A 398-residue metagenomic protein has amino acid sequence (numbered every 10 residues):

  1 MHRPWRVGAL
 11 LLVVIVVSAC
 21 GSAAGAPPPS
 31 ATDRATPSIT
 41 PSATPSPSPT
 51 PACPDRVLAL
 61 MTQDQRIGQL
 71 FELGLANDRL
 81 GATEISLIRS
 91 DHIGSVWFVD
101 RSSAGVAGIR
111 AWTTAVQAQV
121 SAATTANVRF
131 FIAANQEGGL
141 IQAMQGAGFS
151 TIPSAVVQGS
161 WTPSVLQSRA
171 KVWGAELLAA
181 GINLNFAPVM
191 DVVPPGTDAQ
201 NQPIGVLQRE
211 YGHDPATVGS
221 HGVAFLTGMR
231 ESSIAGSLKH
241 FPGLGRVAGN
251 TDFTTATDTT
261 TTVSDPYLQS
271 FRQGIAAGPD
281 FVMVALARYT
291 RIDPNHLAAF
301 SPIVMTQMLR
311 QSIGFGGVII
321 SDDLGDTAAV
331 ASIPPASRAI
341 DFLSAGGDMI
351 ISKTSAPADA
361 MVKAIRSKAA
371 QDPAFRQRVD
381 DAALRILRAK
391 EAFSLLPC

Functional and structural regions predicted by a protein language model:
M1-A9: Bacterial N-terminal signal peptides that target proteins for export
V16-A19: C-terminal motif of bacterial Sec signal peptides marking the signal peptidase cleavage site
G21-A143: N-terminal hydrophobic targeting/anchoring segments and the immediately downstream early-domain regions of hydrolases
T62, V96, N135, L177 (+8 more regions): Conserved, mostly hydrophobic/aromatic
Q69, G94, A126-F130, I182-N183 (+5 more regions): Short, well-ordered coil/turn segments that N-cap beta-strands
I85-T217, G245-T257, A285-L297, G325-A369: Enzymes and membrane/adaptor proteins characterized by extended Gly/Ser/Thr/Asp/Glu-rich, aromatic-dotted
V116-V128, E210-I234, A298-I320: Alpha-helix-loop-beta-strand connector modules within alpha/beta enzyme cores
A369-C398: Mid-to-C-terminal alpha-helical segments outside catalytic/metal-binding sites
